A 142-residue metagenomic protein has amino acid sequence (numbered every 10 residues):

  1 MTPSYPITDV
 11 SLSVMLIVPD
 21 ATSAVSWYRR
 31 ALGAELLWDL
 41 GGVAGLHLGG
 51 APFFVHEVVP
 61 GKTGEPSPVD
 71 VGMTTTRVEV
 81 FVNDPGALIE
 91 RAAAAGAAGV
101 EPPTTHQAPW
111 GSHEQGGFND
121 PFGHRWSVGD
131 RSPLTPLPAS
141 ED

Functional and structural regions predicted by a protein language model:
M1-M15, V25-N119, G129-D142: Vicinal oxygen chelate
L16-D20: Short, surface-exposed ligand-recognition loops at beta-strand->loop->(often short) alpha-helix junctions that present
F122: Conserved ATPase active-site switch/coordination loops adjacent to the nucleotide-binding site
